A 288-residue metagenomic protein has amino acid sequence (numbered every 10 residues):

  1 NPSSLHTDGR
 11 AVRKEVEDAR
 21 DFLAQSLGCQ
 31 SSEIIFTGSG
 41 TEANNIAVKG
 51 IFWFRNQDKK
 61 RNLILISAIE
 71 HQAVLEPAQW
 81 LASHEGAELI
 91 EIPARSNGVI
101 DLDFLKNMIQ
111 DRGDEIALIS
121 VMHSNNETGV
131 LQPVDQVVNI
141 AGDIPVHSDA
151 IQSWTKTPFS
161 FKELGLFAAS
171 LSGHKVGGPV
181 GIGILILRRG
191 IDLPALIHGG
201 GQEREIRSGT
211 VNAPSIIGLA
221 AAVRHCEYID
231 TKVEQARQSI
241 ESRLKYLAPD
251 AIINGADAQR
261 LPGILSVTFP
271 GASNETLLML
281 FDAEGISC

Functional and structural regions predicted by a protein language model:
N1-C288: Pyridoxal 5′-phosphate
